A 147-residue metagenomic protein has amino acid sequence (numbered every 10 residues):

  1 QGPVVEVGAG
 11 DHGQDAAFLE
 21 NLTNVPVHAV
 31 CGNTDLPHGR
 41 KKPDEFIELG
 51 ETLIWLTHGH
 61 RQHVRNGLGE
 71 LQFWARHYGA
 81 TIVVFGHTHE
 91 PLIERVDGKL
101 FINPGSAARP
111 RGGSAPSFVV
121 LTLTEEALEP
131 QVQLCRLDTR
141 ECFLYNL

Functional and structural regions predicted by a protein language model:
Q1, L56, Q62-A75: Pre-active-site segment of Zn-dependent metallo-hydrolases
Q1-L49: Core catalytic region of metal-dependent phosphoesterases/phosphodiesterases, especially metallo-beta-lactamase-like
V5-D11, H28-N33, W55-H58, I82-H87 (+1 more regions): Active-site neighborhood of phospho(di)ester-bond hydrolases with catalytic His/Asp-centered motifs
H12-A17, T34-R40, Q62-N66, V84-R95 (+1 more regions): Active-site environment of divalent metal-dependent phosphoester hydrolases
L22-H28, E94-A108: Short acidic, glycine/proline-enriched helix-loop-strand junctions
K42-F46, E90-P91, F118: Short, acidic/polar N-cap/turn motifs at the starts of alpha helices
F46-W55, R95-F101, L121-V132: Beta-strand-turn-beta hairpins that frame and shape the catalytic cleft of phosphate-ester-processing enzymes
F73-G79, N103-L147: Binuclear metal-dependent phosphoesterase catalytic core
